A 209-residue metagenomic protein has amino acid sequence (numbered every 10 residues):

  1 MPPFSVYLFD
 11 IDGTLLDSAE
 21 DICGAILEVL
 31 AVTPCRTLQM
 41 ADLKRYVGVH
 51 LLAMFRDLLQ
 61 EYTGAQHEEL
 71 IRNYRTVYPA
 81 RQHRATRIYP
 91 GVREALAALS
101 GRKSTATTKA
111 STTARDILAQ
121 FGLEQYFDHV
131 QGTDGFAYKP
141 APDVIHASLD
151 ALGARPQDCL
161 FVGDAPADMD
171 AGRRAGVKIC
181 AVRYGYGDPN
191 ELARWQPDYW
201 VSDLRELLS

Functional and structural regions predicted by a protein language model:
M1-R45, E61: Active-site neighborhood of HAD-like aspartate-dependent phosphohydrolases
M1-S5, A41, A97, R115-S209: Asp-based, Mg2+/Mn2+-dependent phosphohydrolase catalytic module
F4, A80-T105, S111-R115, P142: Short, acidic loop-to-helix structural element flanking the phosphoryl-transfer center in phosphate-processing enzymes
T14, D21, S111, A167 (+1 more regions): Conserved Rossmann-like nucleotide-cofactor binding loop
V29-L30, H50-G64, I117-Q120, S148-L149: Helix-loop "lid/cap" segments that line or gate small-molecule binding pockets
L43, H67-I71, A114: Short amphipathic alpha-helix in the helical subdomain of ABC transporter nucleotide-binding domains
Y46, H50, R87-G91, K109 (+3 more regions): Short beta->alpha linker loops
R56-E94: Metal-dependent phosphoesterase signature
